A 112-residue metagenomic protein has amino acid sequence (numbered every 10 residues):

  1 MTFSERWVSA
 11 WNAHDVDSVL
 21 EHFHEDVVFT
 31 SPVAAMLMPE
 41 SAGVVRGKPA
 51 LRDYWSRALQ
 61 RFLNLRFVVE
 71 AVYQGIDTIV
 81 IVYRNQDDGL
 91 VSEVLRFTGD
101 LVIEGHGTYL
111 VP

Functional and structural regions predicted by a protein language model:
M1-V28: Short acidic-aromatic low-complexity motifs
W7, V19, V27, G47 (+4 more regions): Hydrophobic pocket/interface hotspot
S18, H24-E70: A solvent-exposed, acidic/Ser-Thr-rich amphipathic alpha-helical stretch
A58-P112: A beta-strand edge to alpha-helix "cap/lid" segment located at domain peripheries
